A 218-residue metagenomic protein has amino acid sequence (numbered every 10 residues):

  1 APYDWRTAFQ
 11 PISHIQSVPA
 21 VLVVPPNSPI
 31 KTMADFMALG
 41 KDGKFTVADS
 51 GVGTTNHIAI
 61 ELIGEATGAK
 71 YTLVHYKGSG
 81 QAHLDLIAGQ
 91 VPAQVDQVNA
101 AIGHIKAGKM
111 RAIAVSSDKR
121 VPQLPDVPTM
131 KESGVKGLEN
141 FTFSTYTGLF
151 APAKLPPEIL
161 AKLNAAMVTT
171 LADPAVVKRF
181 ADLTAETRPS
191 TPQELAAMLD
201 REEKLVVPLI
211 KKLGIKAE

Functional and structural regions predicted by a protein language model:
A1-Q10, A69-K70, H104-V115, P122-V135 (+1 more regions): Ligand-binding "clamshell"
A1-Q81, M130-E132, Y146-R179: Hinge/capping helix and adjacent helix->loop/strand transition within the periplasmic-binding protein
V18, V74-L84, A88, Q97-A100 (+1 more regions): Short helix-initiation/N-cap motifs at beta->coil->alpha
G40, I60, L86-I87, I105-G108: Hydrophobic residues within well-ordered alpha-helices
G43-F45, T67-A69, I87-D96, K109-A112 (+1 more regions): Alpha-to-beta junction loops
S50, Y76, V95-D96, V115 (+1 more regions): Short beta-strand and adjacent tight-turn residues that come in two discontinuous sequence segments and form the edges
S79, D96-A101, V115-D118, D173-P174: Beta->alpha turn/N-cap motifs
K106, P157-E218: An extracytoplasmic/periplasmic, membrane-proximal ligand-sensing/linker region
